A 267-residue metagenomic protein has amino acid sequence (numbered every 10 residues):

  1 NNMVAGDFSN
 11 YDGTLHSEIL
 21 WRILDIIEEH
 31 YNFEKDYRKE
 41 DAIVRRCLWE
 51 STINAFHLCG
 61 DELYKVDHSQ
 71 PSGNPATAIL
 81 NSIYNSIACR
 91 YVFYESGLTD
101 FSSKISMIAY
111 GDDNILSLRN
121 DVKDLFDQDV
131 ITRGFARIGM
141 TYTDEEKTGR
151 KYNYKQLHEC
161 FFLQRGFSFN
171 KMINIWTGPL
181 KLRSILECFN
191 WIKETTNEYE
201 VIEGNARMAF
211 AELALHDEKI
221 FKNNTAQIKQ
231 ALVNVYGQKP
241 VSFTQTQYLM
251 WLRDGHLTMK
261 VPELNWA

Functional and structural regions predicted by a protein language model:
N2-Y110, L116-L125, E159: Conserved polymerase palm-domain catalytic core
Y64, H68-P71, P75, D121-E146 (+1 more regions): Active-site and adjacent loop segments of nucleotide-processing enzymes that use two-metal-ion phosphate chemistry
